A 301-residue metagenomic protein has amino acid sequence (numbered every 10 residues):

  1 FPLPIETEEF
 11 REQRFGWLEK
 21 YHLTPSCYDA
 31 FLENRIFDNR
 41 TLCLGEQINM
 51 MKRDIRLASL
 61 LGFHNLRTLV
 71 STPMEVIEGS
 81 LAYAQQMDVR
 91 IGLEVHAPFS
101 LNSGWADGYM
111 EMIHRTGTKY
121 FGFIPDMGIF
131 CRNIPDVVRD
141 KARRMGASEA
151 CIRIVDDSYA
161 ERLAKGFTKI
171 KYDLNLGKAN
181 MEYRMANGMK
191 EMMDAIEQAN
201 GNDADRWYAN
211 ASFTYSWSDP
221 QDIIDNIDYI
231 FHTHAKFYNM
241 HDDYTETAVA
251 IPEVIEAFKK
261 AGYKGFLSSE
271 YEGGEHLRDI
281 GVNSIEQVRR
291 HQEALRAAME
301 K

Functional and structural regions predicted by a protein language model:
F1-E19, D242: Glycine-rich, proline-tolerant flexible connector loops at the mouths of alpha/beta enzymes
P2-E9, F31-N49, Y83, V138 (+1 more regions): Surface-exposed, active-site-proximal loop segments in enzymatic domains
P4, N102-A106, R132-K264, R278-E286: Gly/Pro-rich active-site loop or hairpin
E6-Q13, L44-K52, M74-L81, W105-M110 (+3 more regions): Charged helix-capping and loop-helix junction motifs
L18, A58, I91, D126 (+3 more regions): Conserved, mostly hydrophobic/aromatic
T24, N34-E191, A195: Active-site acidic/histidine proton-transfer and metal-coordination neighborhood in alpha/beta enzyme cores
F266-G274: Short acidic/histidine-rich active-site segments
D279-K301: C-terminal helical cap(s) of enzyme catalytic domains, especially alpha/beta-barrels
